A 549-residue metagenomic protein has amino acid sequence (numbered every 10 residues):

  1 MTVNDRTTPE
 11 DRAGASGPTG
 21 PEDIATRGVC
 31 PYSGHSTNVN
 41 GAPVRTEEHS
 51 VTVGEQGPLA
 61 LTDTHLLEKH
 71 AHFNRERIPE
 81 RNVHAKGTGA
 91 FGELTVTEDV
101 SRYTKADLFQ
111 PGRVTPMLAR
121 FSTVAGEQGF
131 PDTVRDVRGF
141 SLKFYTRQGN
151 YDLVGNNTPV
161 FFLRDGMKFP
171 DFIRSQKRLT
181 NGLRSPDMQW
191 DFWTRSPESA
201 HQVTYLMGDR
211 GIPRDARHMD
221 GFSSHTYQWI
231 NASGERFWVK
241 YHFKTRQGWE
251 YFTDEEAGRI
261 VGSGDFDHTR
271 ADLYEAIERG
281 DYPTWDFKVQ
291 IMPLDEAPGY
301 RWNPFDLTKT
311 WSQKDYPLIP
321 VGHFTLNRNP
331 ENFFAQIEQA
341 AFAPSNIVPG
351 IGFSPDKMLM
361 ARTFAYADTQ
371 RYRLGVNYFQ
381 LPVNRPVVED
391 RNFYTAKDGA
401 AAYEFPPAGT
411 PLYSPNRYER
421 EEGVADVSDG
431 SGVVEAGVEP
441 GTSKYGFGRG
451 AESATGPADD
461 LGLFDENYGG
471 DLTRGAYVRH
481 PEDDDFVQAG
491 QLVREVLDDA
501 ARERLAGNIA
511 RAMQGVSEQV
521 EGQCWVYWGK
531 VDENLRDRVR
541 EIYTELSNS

Functional and structural regions predicted by a protein language model:
T2-S549: Active-site-adjacent core segments of small-molecule enzymes
